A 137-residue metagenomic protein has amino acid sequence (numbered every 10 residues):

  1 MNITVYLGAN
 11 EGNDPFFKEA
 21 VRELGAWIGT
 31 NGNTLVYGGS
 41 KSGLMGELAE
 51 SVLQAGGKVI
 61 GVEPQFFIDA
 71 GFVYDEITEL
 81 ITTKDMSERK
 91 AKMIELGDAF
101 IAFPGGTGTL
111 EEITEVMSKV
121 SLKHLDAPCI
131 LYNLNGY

Functional and structural regions predicted by a protein language model:
M1-L96, N135-Y137: A cross-family phosphate/adenosyl-ligand binding-site feature
T34, F100, I130: Short aromatic/hydrophobic contact patches that present stacked aromatics for nucleic-acid/ligand binding
G43-E50, L80, F100-T107, L122-L125: Noncatalytic linker/hinge segments flanking ATPase motor cores
E63, F103, L110, M117-Y137: Short, acidic/small-residue loops that bind anionic groups at enzyme active sites
T82-V120: Internal catalytic-core helix/loop-beta-alpha segment that presents or stabilizes conserved functional determinants
